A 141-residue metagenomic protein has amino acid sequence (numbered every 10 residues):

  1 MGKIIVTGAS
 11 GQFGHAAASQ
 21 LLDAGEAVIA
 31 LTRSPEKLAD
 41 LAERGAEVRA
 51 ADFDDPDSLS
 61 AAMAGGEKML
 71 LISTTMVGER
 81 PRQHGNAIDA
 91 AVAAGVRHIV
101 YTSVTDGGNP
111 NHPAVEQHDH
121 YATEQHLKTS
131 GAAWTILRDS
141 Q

Functional and structural regions predicted by a protein language model:
G2-E26: N-terminal Rossmann NAD(P)H-binding glycine-rich loop of SDR-like oxidoreductase domains
I5, I29, T135: Conserved beta-strand positions in the Rossmann-like core of class I SAM-dependent methyltransferases
A18, P35-L38, E124: A generic structural signal for short, well-ordered alpha-helical segments in conserved domains
A24-G25, R44, S130: Conserved dinucleotide-binding and phosphotransfer motif residues
T32-A94, G108-N109: NAD(P)H-binding glycine-rich loop region in Rossmannoid oxidoreductase-like domains and their noncatalytic homologs
I72-Q141: Glycine-/Pro-rich loop/turn segments that contact NAD(P) or position catalytic residues in Rossmann-like domains
